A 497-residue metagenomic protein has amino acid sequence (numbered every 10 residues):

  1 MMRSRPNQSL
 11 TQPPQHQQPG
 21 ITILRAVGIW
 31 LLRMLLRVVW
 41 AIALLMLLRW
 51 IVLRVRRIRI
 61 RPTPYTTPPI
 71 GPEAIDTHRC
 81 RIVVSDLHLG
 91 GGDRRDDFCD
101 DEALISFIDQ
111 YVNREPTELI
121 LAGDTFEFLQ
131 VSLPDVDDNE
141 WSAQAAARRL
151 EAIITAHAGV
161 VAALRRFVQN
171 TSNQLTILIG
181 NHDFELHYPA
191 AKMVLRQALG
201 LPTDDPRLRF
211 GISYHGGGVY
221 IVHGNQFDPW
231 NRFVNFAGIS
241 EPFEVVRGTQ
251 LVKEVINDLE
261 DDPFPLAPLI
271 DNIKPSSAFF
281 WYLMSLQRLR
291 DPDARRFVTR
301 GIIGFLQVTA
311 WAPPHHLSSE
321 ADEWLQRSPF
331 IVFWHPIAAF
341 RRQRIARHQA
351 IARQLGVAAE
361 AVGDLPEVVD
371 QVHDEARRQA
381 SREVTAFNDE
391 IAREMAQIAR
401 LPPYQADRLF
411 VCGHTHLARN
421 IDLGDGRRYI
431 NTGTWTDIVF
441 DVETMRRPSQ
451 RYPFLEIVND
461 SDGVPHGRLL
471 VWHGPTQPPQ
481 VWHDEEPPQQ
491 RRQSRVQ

Functional and structural regions predicted by a protein language model:
R3, P13-Q497: Extended recognition/assembly regions associated with phosphoester-bond processing machinery
